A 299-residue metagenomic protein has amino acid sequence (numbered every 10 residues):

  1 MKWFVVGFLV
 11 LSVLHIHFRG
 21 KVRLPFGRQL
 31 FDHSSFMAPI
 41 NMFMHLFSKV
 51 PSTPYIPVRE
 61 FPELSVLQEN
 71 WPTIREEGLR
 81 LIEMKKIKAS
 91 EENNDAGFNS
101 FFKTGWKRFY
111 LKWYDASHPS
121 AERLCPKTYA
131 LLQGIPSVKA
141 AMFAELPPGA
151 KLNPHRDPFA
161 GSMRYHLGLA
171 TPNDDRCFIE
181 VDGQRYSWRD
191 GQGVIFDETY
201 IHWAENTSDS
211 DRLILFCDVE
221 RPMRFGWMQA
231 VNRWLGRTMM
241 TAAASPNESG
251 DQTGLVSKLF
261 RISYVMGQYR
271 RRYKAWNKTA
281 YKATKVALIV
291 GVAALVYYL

Functional and structural regions predicted by a protein language model:
M1-M142, L146-R156, D174-C177, L213 (+2 more regions): Fe(II)/2-oxoglutarate oxygenase catalytic core
K139, A150, M163-Y165, Y200: Short beta-strand or tight-loop elements that sit immediately N-terminal to catalytic metal-binding acidic residues
P147, P158-A160, V181, S208-S210: A generic beta-sheet turn/junction motif
L152-H155, C177-I179, F196, H202-S208: Short beta-strand His + acidic residue motifs that chelate non-heme Fe in jelly-roll/DSBH and cupin folds
R164-L167, I195, S210-F225: A short hydrophobic beta-strand segment most commonly corresponding to one strand of the jelly-roll/cupin
L169-D190: A short beta-strand-loop-beta hairpin characteristic of the jelly-roll/cupin
P172, W203, E220-R224: Short coil/turn motifs at secondary-structure junctions
S187-I201: Conserved metal-binding segment of the jelly-roll/cupin
